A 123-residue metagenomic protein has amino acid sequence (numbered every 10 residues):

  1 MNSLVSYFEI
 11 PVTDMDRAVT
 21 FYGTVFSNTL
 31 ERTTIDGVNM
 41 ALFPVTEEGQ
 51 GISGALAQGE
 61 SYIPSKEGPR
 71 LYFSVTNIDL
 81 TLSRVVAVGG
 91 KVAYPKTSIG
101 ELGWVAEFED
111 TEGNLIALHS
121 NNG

Functional and structural regions predicted by a protein language model:
M1-L4, I63-G68, G100: Short glycine-enriched loop/turn motifs at secondary-structure junctions
N2, E9-G51: Core segments of cupin and vicinal oxygen chelate
S3, Y7-I10, T24, E31-T34 (+2 more regions): Vicinal oxygen chelate
N39-A41, P69, L102-A106: Short beta-strand micro-motifs in enzyme catalytic cores
E48-S53, N114-I116: Short, charged/polar, Gly/Pro-enriched secondary-structure boundary elements
G49, S61-I63: Active-site/binding-pocket entry motifs
P64-V88: Mid-chain, well-packed structural core segment of small domains
